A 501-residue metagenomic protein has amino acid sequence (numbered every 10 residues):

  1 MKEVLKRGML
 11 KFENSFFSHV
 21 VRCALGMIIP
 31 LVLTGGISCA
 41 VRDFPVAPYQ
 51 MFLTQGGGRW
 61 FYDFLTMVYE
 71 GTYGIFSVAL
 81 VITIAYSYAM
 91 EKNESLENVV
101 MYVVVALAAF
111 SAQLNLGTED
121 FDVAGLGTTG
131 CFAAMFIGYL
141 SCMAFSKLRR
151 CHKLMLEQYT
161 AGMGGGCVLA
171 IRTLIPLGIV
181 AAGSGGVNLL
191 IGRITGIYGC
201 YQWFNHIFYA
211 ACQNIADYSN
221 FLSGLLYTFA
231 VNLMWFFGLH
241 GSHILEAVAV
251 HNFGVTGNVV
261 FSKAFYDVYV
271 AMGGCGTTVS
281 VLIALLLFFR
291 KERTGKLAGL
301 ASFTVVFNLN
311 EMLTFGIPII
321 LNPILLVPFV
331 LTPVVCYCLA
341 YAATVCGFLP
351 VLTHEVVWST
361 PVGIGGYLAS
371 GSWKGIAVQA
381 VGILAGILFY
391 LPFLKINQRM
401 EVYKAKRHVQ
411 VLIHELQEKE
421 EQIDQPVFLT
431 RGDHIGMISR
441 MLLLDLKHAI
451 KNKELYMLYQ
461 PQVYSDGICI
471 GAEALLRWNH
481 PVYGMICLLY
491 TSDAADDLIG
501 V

Functional and structural regions predicted by a protein language model:
K2-F12, M51-G57, T256-F261, T314-E420: Transmembrane alpha-helical segments and their short flanking loops that form helix-hairpins/helix-helix interfaces
L10-L156, I320, F329, V334: Early transmembrane hairpin of solute transport permeases
A40-D63, L190-G274, L286-F289: Helix-loop-helix hairpins and the membrane-proximal interhelical loops of multi-pass alpha-helical transport proteins
L116-L222: Membrane-interface helix-loop-helix junctions at boundaries between adjacent transmembrane segments
A170-L177, E311, G316, L412-I435: Cytosolic juxtamembrane regulatory segments of multi-pass membrane proteins
A249-F329: Helix-loop-helix junctions within the multi-pass membrane cores of secondary transporters/permeases
P426-L488: Active-site core of bacterial EAL-family cyclic-dinucleotide phosphodiesterase domains
Y490-V501: Single conserved hydrophobic/aromatic residue that forms the stacking wall/gate of nucleotide- or nucleobase-binding
